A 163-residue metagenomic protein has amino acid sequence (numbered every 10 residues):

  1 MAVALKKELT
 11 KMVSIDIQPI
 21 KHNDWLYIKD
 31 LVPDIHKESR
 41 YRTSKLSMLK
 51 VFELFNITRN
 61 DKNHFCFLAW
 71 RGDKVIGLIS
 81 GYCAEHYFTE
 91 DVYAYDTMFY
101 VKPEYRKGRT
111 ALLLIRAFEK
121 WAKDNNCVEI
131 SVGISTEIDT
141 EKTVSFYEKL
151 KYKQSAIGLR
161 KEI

Functional and structural regions predicted by a protein language model:
K11-D30: A short beta-loop-alpha structural element at the N-terminal edge of CoA-dependent acyl/N-acetyltransferase catalytic
H36-L54: Conserved GNAT-fold acetyl-CoA-binding loop/helix
N56-L68: A short helix-loop-beta-strand connector motif used in the catalytic cores of GNAT acetyltransferases and, in some
L68, K74-C83: Conserved beta-strand in the GNAT
E85-D96, Q154-S155: A conserved beta-turn-beta hairpin within the catalytic core of GNAT-like acetyltransferases that forms part
T97-K107: A short, internal acetyl-CoA/4′-phosphopantetheine-binding micro-motif in the GNAT/acyltransferase core
K107-K120: Conserved acetyl-CoA-binding loop-helix of GNAT-fold acetyltransferases
I130-T143, E162-I163: Conserved beta-strand-loop-alpha-helix junction that forms the acyl-donor binding cleft
